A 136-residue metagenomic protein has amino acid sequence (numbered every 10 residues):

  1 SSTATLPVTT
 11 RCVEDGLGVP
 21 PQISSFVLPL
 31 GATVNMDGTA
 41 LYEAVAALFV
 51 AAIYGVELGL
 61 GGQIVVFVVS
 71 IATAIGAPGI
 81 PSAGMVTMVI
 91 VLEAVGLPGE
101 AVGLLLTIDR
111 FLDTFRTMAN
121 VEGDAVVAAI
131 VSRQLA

Functional and structural regions predicted by a protein language model:
S1-S24, A32-N35: Membrane-embedded translocation segments of transport machinery
T9-E14, F26, A52, V56-G59: A beta-strand-loop signature enriched in Asp, Gly, Thr, and Trp that corresponds to the sialidase/neuraminidase Asp-box
G16-G31, L60-G61, G99-G103: Membrane-interface alpha-helices at helix entry/exit sites of multi-pass transporters
N35-M36, D113: Flexible loop/turn segments at secondary-structure boundaries
M36-A46: Short glycine/threonine-rich loop-to-helix capping motif typified by GTGT followed within a few residues by an Asp-Pro
A44-A136: Transmembrane alpha-helical segments and their short flanking loops that form helix-hairpins/helix-helix interfaces
